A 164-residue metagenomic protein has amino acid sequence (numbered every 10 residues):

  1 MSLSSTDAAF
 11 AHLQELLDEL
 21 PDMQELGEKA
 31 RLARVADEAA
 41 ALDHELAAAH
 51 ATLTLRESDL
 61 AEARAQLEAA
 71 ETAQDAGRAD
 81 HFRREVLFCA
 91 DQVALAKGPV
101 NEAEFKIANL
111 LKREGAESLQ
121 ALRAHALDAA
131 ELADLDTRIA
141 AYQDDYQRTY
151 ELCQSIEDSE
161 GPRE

Functional and structural regions predicted by a protein language model:
M1-E164: Extended, charged heptad-repeat coiled-coil rod domains that mediate dimerization and scaffolding in large chromosome
